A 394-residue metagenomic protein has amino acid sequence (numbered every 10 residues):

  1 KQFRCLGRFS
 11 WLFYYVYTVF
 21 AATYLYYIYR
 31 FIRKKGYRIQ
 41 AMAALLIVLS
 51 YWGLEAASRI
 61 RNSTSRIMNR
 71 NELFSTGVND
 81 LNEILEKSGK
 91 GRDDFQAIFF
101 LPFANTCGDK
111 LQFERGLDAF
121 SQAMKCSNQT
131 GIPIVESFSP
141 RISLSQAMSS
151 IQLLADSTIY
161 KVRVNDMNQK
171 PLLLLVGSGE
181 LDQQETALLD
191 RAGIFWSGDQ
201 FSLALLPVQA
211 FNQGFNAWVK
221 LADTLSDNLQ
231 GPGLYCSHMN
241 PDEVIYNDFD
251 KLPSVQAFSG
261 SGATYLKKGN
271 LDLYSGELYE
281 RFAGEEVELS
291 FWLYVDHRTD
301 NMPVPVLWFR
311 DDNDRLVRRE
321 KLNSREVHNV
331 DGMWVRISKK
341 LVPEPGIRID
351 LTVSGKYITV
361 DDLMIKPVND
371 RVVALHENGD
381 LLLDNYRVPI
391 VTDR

Functional and structural regions predicted by a protein language model:
K1-V16: Membrane-helix boundary/interfacial segments in multi-pass membrane proteins
V19, T23-S58: Signature aromatic-anchored transmembrane alpha helix within multi-pass, membrane-resident enzymes that catalyze glycan
L54-G262, K267-L273, N378-R394: Extracytoplasmic
P133, S137, L229-M239, G276-M302 (+2 more regions): Extra-cytoplasmic beta-strand recognition segments
A263-F282, D314-K321: Secreted extracellular polysaccharide-interacting domains
R298-R310, I349: Beta-strand acidic-aromatic groove motif in beta-rich domains, primarily in extracellular
D314-G346, G355: Extracellular carbohydrate recognition and processing domains and analogous Trp-centered ligand-binding platforms
T352-V368, V373-A374: Extracellular carbohydrate recognition
